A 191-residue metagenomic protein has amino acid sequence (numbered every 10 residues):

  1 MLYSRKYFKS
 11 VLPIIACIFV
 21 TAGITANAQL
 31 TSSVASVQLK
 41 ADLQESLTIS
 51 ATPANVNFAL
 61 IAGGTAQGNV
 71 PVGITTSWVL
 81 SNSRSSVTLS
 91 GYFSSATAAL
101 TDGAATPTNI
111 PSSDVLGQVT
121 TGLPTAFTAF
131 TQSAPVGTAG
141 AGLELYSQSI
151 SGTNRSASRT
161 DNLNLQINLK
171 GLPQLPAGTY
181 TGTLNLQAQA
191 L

Functional and structural regions predicted by a protein language model:
L2-I15: Bacterial N-terminal signal peptides that target proteins for export
L2-R5, I24-A28: Classical N-terminal targeting signals for secretion and organelle import
P13-G23: Bacterial N-terminal signal peptides
N27-P124, A129-Q132, G142-L191: N-terminal small/polar-rich segments of proteins
P135-T138: Interfacial loop/helix-cap signal at membrane boundaries in integral membrane proteins
